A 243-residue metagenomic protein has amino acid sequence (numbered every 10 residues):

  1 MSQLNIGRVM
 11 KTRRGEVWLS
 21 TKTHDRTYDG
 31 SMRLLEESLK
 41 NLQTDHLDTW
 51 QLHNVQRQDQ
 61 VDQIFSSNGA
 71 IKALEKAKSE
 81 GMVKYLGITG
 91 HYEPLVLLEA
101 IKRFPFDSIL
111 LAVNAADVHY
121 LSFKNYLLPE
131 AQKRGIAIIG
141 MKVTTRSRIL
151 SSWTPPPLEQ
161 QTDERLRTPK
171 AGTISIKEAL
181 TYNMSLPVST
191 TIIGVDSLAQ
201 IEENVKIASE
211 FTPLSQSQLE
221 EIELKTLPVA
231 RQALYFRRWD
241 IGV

Functional and structural regions predicted by a protein language model:
M1, T23-R26, H91-Y92, D196: Short beta->alpha linker loops
M1-S2, E93-P94, D117, S147-R148 (+1 more regions): Short secondary-structure capping/turn micro-motifs that flank functional sites
M1-V17: N-terminal binding-site loop/beta-alpha segment at the start of enzyme catalytic domains that lines or forms
I6-V9, V96-A100, I201-N204: Hydrophobic packing residues within well-ordered alpha-helices of enzyme cores
E16-V17, P105-V113, T212-Q218: Short hydrophobic/aromatic-enriched beta-strand-loop microsegments
V17-L19, L86, I138, T191: Hydrophobic/aromatic residues located in beta-strands of well-ordered beta-sheets within soluble catalytic
R26-A115, H119-Y126, Q132-I139: Glycine/proline-rich, positively charged, aromatic-decorated active-site loop/lid region on the catalytic face
S122-V243: Structured C-terminal cap/extension of enzyme domains
